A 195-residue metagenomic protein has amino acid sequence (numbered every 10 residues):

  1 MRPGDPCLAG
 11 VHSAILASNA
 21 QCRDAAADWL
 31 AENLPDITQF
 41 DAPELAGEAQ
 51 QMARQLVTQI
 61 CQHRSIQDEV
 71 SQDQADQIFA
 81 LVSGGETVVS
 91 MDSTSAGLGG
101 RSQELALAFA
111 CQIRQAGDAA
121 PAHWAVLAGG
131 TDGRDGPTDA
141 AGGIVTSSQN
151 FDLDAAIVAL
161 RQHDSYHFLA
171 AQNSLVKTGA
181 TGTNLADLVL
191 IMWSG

Functional and structural regions predicted by a protein language model:
M1-Q55: Accessory alpha-helical/coil subdomains and C-terminal extensions that flank or cap enzyme catalytic cores
R2-G10, A14-I15, N19, E44-L45 (+2 more regions): Active-site catalytic microenvironments in core metabolic enzymes, especially phosphate/sugar-handling
A17-A25, G47, Q51-Q55, G100-E104 (+4 more regions): Conserved active-site and cofactor/substrate-binding residues in soluble primary-metabolism enzymes
A27-L34, I60-Q67, I113, G117 (+2 more regions): Structural signal for hydrophobic packing residues in well-ordered secondary-structure cores of soluble enzyme domains
N33-P43, I66-A80, D118-A128: Flexible, glycine/charged-enriched surface loops at secondary-structure junctions
G47-S71: N-terminal small/polar loop signature for handling phosphorylated ligands or for N-terminal nucleophile
F79-E86, G179: Beta-strand elements within well-structured catalytic alpha/beta cores of enzymes that handle phosphate/sulfate esters
A106-G195: Internal helix-turn-beta structural module
